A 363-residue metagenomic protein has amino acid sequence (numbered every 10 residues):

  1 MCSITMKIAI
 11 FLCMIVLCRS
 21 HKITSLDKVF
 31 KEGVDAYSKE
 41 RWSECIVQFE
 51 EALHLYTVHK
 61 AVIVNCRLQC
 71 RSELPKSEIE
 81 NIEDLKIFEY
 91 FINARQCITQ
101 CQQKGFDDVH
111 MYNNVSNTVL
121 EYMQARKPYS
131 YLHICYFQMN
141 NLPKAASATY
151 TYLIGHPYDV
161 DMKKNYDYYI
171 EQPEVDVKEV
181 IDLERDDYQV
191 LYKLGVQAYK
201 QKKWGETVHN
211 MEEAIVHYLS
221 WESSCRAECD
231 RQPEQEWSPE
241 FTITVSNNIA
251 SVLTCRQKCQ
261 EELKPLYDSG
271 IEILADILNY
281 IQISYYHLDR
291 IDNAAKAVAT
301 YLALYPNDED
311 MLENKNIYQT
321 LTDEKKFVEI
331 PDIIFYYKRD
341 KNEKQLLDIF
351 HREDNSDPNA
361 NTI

Functional and structural regions predicted by a protein language model:
S25, E32, N65, Q69 (+7 more regions): Structural register within alpha-helical repeat arrays
V29, A36, Q48, L55 (+11 more regions): Alpha-helical solenoid repeat scaffolds, predominantly canonical TPR units
W42-E80, L153-E171, M211-P239, A303-T320: Short, charge-rich amphipathic alpha-helical segments embedded in non-transmembrane helical bundles/solenoids
W42-S43, D108, L142, D159 (+2 more regions): TPR-repeat structural position
T57, M123, N140, H156-P157 (+6 more regions): Short coil turns that delineate tetratricopeptide repeat
R71-N114, I134, Y169-K193, P233-K264 (+2 more regions): Alpha-helical linker/edge segments of TPR/alpha-solenoid repeat scaffolds and analogous pre-/post-domain helices
